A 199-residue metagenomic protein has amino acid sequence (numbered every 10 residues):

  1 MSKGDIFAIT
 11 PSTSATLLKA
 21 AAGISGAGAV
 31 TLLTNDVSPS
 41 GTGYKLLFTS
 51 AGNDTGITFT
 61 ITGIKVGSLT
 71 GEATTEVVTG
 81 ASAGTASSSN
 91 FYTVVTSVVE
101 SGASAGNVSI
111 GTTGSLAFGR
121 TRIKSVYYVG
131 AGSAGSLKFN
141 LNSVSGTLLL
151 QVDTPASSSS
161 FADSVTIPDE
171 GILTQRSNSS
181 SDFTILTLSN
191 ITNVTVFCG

Functional and structural regions predicted by a protein language model:
M1-G199: Surface-exposed, low-hydrophobicity beta-strand/loop segments enriched in small/polar/acidic residues
